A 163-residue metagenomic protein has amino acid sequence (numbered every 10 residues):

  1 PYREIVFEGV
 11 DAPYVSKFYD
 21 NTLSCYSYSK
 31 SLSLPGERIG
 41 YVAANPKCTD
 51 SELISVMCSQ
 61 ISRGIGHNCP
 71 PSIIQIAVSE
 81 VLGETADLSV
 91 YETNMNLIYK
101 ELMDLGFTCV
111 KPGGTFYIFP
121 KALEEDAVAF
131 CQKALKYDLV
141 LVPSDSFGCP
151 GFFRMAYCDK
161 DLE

Functional and structural regions predicted by a protein language model:
P1-Y14: Conserved PLP phosphate-binding loop immediately N-terminal to the Schiff-base lysine helix in PLP-dependent enzymes
F18-Y19, L105: Short, structured coil segments at secondary-structure junctions
D20-E92, N96-Y99: Conserved core segment of the aminotransferase class I/II
T22, F107, L139: Short, conserved active-site loop motifs that form the nucleotide-linked donor/cofactor pocket
A44-N45, P120-E124, Y157-D159: Short beta-strand-to-loop capping motifs
S72-S79, Y91-M103, C109-K121, F147 (+1 more regions): Conserved glycine-rich beta-strand-loop-beta hairpin in the small C-terminal domain of fold type I
G83, A129-V142, S146-E163: PLP-dependent enzyme catalytic core of the Aspartate aminotransferase-like
